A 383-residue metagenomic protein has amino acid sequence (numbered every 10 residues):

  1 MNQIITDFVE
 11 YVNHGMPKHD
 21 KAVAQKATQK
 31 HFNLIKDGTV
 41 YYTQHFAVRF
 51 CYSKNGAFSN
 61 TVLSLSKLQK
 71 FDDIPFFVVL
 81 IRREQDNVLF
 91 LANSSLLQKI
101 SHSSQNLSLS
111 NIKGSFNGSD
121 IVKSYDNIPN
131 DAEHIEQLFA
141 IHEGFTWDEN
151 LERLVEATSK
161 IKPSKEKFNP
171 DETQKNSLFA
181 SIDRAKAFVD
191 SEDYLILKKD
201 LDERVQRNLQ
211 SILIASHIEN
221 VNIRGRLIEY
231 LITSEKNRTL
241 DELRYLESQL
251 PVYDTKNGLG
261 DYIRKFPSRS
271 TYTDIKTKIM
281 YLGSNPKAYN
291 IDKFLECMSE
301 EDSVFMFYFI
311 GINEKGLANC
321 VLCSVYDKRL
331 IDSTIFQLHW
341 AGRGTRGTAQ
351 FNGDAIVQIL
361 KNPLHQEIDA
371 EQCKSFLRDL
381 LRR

Functional and structural regions predicted by a protein language model:
M1-E10, G144-F145, N150-L231: Interdomain/boundary linker segments immediately adjacent to catalytic/signaling cores
M1-Q44, K199-L250: Acidic-basic catalytic patches of nuclease active cores, encompassing PD-(D/E)XK and other metal-cofactor nuclease
K26-I35, R244-R269, L295-E300: Active-site metal-binding core of divalent-cation-utilizing nuclease and nuclease-like domains
D37-S59, K236, G260-S284: Conserved catalytic cores of phosphodiester-cleaving nucleases, focusing on short active-site segments
N55-L89, T277-C323: Catalytic cores of nucleic-acid endonucleases
E84-P129, I312-I359: Domain-level recognition of nuclease-like catalytic cores that cleave nucleotide substrates
H102-P163: Phosphate-handling catalytic interfaces
R346-R383: C-terminal tail/extension regions appended to the core domain(s) of diverse proteins
